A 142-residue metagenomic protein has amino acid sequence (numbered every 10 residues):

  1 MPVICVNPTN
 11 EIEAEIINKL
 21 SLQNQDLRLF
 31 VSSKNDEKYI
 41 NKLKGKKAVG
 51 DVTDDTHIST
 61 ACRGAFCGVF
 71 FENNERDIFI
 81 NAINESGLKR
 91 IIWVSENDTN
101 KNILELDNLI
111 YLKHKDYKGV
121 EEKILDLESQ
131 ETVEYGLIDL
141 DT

Functional and structural regions predicted by a protein language model:
M1-L29: N-terminal Rossmann NAD(P)H-binding glycine-rich loop of SDR-like oxidoreductase domains
E13-A14, E37, D55, R76-D77 (+2 more regions): Short, well-ordered alpha-helical microsegments
I16, I58, F79, V120-L127: Generic hydrophobic alpha-helical segments
S21, C62-R63, N84, L104 (+1 more regions): Alpha-helix boundary recognition
D26-F30, K34-N35, C67, D77-K118: Conserved Rossmann-fold NAD(P)-dependent oxidoreductase catalytic core, especially the SDR/UDP-sugar
K34-L88: NAD(P)H-binding glycine-rich loop region in Rossmannoid oxidoreductase-like domains and their noncatalytic homologs
N102-T142: Conserved beta-loop-beta element that borders a ligand/cofactor-binding pocket
